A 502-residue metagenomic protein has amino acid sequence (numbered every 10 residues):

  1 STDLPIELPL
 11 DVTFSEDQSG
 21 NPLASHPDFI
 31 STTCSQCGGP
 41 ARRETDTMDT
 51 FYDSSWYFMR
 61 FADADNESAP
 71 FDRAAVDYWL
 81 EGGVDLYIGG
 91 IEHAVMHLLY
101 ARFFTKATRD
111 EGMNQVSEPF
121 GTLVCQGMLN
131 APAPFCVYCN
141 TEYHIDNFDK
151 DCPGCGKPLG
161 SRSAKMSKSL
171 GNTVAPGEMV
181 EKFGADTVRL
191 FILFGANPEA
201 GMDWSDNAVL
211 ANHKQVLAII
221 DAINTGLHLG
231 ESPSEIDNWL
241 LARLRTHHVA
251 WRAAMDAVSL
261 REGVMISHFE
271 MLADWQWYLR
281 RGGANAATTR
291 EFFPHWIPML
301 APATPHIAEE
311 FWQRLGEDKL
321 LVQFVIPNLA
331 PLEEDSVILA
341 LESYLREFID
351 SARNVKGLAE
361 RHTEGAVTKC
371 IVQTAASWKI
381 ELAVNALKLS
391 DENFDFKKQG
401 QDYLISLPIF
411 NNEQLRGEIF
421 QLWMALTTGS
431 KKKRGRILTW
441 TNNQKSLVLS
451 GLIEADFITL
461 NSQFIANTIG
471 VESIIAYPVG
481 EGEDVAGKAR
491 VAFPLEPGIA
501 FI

Functional and structural regions predicted by a protein language model:
S1, V209-T225, H295-R314, V479-R490: Structured, non-catalytic alpha/beta "coupling" segments that mediate domain-domain communication and provide generic
S1-G90, L98-G171, L244, A257 (+1 more regions): Cys/His-rich finger/ribbon microdomains and the adjacent scaffold used for macromolecule binding/structural
P5-I6, L123, L129-P134, P233-R252 (+3 more regions): Acidic, turn-prone loop/beta-hairpin segments
R42, R73-I91, S161, N172-G177 (+6 more regions): Glycine- and acidic
W56, R60-N66, E92, L99 (+13 more regions): Hydrophobic/aromatic-lined pockets within catalytic cores
V95-T105, P119-F120, V124-C125, L159-R162 (+6 more regions): Extended, hydrophobic alpha-helical segments in both membrane/secreted and soluble proteins
E142-A242, H362: Catalytic adenosine-cofactor/nucleotide-binding cores of aminoacyl-tRNA synthetases and other
L210, K319-I502: C-terminal low-complexity, glycine/proline- and small-hydrophobic-enriched intrinsically disordered tails that act as
